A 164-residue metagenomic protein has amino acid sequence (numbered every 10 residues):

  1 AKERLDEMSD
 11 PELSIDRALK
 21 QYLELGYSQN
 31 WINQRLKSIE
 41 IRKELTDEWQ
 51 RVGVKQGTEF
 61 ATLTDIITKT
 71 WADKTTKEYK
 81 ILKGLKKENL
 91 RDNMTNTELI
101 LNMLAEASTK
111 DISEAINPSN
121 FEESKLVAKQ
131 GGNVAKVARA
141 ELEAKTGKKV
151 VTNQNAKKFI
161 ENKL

Functional and structural regions predicted by a protein language model:
A1-L164: Positively charged, phosphate-engaging catalytic surfaces used for nucleic-acid and nucleotide handling
